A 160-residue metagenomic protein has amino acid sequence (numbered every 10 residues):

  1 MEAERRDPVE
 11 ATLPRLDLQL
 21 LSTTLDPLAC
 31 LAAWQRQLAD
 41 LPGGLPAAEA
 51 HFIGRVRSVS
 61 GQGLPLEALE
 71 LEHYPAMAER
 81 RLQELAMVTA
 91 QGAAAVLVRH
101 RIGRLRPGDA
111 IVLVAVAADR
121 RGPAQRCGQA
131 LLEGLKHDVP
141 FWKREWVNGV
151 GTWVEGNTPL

Functional and structural regions predicted by a protein language model:
E2-I111, A117-Q129, E133-L160: N-terminal, polar/charged subdomain of small-to-medium soluble alpha/beta proteins
